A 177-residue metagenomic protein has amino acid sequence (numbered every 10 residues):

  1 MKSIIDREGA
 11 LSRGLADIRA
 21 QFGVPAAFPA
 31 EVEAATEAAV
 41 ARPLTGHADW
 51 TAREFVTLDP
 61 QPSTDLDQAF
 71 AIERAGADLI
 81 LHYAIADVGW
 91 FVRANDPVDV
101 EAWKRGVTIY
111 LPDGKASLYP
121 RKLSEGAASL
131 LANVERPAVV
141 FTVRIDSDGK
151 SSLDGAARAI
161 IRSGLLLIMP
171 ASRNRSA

Functional and structural regions predicted by a protein language model:
M1-H82, G89-E135, L166-S176: Charge-lined substrate channels and their catalytic hotspots, especially those that engage the 3′ end of RNA
Y83-A84, F141: Generic detector of bulky aromatic hydrophobic side chains
A84-A86, A157-R158: Secondary-structure transition/turn motif
E135-A177: Polynucleotide-recognition surfaces of large bacterial nucleic-acid defense/processing enzymes
